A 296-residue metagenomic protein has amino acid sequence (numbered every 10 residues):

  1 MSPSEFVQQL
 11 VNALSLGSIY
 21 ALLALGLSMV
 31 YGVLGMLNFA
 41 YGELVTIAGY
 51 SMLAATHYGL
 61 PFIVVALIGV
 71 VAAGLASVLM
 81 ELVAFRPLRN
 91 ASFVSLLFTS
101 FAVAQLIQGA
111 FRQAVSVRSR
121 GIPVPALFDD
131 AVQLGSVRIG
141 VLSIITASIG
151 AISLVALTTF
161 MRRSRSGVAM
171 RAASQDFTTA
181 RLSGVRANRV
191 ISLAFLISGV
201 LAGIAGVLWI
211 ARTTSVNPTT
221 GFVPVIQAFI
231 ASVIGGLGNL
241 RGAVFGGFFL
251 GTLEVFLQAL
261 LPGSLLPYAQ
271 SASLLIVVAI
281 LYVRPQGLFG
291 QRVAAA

Functional and structural regions predicted by a protein language model:
M1-L22, S51, P61-V65, A91-F98 (+4 more regions): Membrane-interfacial amphipathic/re-entrant helices at transmembrane-helix boundaries
S2-L16, F160-R165, I191-S232, V255-Y268: Inter-helical junctions in multi-pass inner-membrane proteins, predominant in energy-converting antiporter-like
V11, V33-L79, V83, L260-G263: Membrane-embedded helix boundary and interhelical linker motif in transport proteins
L16-G17, R138-V216, L240-G246: Helix-loop-helix "hairpin" substructures at the membrane interface of multi-pass membrane proteins
L27-G49, N90-S95, S166-A169, A187 (+4 more regions): Short, non-helical or kinked segments that cap or interrupt transmembrane helices
L60-V103, A110, L157, F245-L250 (+2 more regions): Alpha-helical transmembrane segments within multi-pass membrane transporters and channels
A73, Q227-L250, L275-V283, L288: Hydrophobic alpha-helical transmembrane segments of polytopic membrane proteins
P87-R163, V190-L193, F256-A272, Q286 (+1 more regions): Transmembrane helix-bundle core of multi-pass membrane transporters and related energy-transducing complexes
